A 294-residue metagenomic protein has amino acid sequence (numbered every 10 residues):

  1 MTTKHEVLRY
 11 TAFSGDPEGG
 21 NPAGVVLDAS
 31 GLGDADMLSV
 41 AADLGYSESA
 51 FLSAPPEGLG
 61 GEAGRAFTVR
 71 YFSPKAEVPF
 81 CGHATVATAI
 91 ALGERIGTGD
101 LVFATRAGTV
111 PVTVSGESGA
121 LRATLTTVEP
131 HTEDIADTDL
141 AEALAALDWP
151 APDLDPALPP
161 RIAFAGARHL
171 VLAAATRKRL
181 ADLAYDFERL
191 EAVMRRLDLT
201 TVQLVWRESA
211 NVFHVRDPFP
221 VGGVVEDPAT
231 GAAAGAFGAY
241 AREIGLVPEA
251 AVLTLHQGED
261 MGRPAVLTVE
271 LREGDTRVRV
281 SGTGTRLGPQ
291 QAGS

Functional and structural regions predicted by a protein language model:
M1-F80, V86-S294: Active-site proximal loop and beta-alpha junction motif in alpha/beta enzyme cores
